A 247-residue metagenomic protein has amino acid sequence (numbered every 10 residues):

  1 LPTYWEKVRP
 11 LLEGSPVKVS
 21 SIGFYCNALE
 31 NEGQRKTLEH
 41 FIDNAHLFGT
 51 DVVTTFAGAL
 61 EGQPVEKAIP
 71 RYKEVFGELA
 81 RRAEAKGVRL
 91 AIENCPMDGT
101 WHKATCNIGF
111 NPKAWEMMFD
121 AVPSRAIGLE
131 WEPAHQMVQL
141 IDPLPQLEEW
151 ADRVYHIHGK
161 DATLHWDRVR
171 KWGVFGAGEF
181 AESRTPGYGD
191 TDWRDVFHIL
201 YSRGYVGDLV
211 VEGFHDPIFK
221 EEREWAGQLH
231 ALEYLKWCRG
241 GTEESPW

Functional and structural regions predicted by a protein language model:
L1-E6, T191-W193: Aromatic- and glycine-enriched glycan-recognition loops and surfaces that form the carbohydrate-binding subsites
W5-E6, L11-G14, K18, A28-G128 (+2 more regions): Active-site acidic/histidine proton-transfer and metal-coordination neighborhood in alpha/beta enzyme cores
K18-C26, F175-A177: N-terminal small/glycine-rich loop or linker at the start of catalytic domains across soluble metabolic enzymes
S21, T54, A91, Y155-H158 (+1 more regions): Conserved beta-strand positions in the central sheet of alpha/beta enzyme cores
F24, E93-C95, K160: Active-site-proximal beta-strand/loop segments in catalytic clefts of secreted hydrolases
Y25, A59, P133: Residue-level signal for short, function-critical loop segments
Y25-A28, Q63-V65, F180-S183, P217: A short, structure-level motif marking secondary-structure boundaries and short turns
G49, G77, H102, G109-W247: Histidine-acidic metal/acid-base catalytic patches
